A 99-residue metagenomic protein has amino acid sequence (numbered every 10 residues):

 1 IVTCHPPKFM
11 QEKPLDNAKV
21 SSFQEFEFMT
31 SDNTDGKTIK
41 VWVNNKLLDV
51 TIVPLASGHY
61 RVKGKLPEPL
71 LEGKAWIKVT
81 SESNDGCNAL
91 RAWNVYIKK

Functional and structural regions predicted by a protein language model:
I1-F9: Proline/serine/threonine-rich low-complexity linkers at boundaries of modular beta-sandwich domains
K13-K19: Short beta-strand segments of immunoglobulin-like
K19-E27: Short coil/turn motif common to extracellular beta-sandwich-like domains
S31-K37: Short proline/glycine-enriched turn/loop motifs at strand-loop junctions of beta-rich domains
A56-G64: Aromatic sugar-binding surface patches on proteins that engage polysaccharides or sugar-phosphate polymers
L66-K74: Surface-exposed, short loops/turns at beta-strand junctions within beta-sandwich domains
V79-S81: Conserved structural position at the C-terminal beta-strand of extracellular beta-sandwich adhesion modules
C87-Y96: Edge beta-strands of extracellular beta-sandwich domains
